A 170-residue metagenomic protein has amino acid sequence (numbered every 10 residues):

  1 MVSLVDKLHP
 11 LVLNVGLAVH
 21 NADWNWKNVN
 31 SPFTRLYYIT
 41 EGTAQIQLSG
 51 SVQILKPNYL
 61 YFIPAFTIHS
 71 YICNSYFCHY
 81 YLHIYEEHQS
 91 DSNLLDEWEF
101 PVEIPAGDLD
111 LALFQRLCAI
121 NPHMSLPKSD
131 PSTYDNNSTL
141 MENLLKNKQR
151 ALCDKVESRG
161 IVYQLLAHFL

Functional and structural regions predicted by a protein language model:
M1-K56, T67, C73, F100-P101 (+2 more regions): Generic protein-terminus/edge-of-domain signal
L55, L82, I104: Hydrophobic residues at beta-strand termini and immediately following loops that shape nucleotide-binding pockets
F62: DNA-recognition element of transcription regulators
A65-S90: Ligand-binding loop in jelly-roll beta-barrel domains
E87-P105: Double-stranded beta-helix
G107-L170: An amphipathic alpha-helical interaction segment
